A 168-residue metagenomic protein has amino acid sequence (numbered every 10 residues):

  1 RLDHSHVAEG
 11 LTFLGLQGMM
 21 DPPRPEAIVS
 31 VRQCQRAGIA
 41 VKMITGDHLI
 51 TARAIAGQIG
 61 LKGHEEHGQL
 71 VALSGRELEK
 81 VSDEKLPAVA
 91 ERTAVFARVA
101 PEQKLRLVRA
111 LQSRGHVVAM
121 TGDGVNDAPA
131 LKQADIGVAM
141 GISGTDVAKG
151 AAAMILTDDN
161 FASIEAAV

Functional and structural regions predicted by a protein language model:
R1-A110, R114, A128, A134-I136 (+2 more regions): Cytosolic catalytic headpieces and adjacent flexible linkers of membrane translocases
M43, V118-A119, D123: Hydrophobic "anchor" residues on beta-strands that sit immediately upstream of conserved functional sites
